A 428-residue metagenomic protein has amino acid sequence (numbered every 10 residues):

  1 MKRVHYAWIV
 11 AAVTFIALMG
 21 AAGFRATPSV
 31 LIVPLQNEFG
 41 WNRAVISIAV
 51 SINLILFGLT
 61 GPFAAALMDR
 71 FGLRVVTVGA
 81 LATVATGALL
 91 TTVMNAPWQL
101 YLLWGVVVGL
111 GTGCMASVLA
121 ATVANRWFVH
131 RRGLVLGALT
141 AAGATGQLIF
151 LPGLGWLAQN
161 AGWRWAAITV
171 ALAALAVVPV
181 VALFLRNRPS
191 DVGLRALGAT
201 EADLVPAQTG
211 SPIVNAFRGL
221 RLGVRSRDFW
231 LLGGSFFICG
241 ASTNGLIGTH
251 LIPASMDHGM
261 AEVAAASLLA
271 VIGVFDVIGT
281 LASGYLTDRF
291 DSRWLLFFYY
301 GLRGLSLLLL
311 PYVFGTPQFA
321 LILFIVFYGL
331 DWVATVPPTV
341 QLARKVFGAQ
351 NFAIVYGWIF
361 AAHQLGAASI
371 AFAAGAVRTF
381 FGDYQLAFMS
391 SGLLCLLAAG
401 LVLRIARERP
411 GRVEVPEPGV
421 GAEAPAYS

Functional and structural regions predicted by a protein language model:
I9-R43, G61-A64, L151, L246-I252: Extracytoplasmic
M19, G87, Q99-M115, F237 (+1 more regions): Hydrophobic core of transmembrane alpha-helices in multi-pass small-molecule transporters, especially MFS/SLC-type
P28-I32, R221-T280, I370: Extracytoplasmic gate region of multi-pass secondary transporters
L35-Q36, L67-M68, I149, G153-A161 (+3 more regions): Interfacial helix-cap and linker-helix signal at transmembrane-aqueous boundaries of multi-pass secondary transporters
T60-L73, T280-D291, R378-T379: Helix-to-loop junctions at the C-terminal end of transmembrane segments in multipass secondary transporters
A82-N95, L302-G315: C-terminal ends and interior cores of transmembrane alpha-helices in multi-pass membrane transporters/permeases
W104-A141, G348: Cytoplasmic helix-loop-helix junction between adjacent transmembrane helices in 12-TM secondary transporters
L139-S190: Helix-loop-helix hairpin linking two adjacent transmembrane segments in secondary transporters
